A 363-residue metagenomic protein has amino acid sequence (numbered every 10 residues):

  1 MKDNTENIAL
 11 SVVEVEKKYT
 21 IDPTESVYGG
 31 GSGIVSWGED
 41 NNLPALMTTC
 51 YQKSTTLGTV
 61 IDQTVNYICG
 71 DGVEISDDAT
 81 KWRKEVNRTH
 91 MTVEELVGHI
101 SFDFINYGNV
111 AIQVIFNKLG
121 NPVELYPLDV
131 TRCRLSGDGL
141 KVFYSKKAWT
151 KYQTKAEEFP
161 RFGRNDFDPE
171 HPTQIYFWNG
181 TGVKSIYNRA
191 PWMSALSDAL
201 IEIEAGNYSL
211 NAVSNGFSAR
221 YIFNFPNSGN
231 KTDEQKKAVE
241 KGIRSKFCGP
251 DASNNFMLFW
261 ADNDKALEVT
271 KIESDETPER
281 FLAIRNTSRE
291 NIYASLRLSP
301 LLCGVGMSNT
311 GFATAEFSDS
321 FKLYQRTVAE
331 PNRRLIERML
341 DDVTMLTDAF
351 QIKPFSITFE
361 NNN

Functional and structural regions predicted by a protein language model:
M1-W260: Structured, contiguous alpha/beta core segments that scaffold functional sites
V183-M339, F350-I357: A contiguous, surface-oriented mixed alpha/beta subdomain in the mid-to-C-terminal portion of proteins that forms
N361-N363: Short acidic DE-rich linear segments
